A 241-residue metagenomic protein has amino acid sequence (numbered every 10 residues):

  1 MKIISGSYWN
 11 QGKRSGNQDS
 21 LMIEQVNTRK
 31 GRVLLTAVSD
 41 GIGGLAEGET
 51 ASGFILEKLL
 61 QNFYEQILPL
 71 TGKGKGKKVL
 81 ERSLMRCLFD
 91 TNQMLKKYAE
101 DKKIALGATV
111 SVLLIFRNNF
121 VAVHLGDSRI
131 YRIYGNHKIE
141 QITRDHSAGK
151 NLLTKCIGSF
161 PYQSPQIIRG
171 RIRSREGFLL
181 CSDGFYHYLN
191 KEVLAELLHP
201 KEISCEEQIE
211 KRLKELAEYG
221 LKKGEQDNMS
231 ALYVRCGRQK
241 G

Functional and structural regions predicted by a protein language model:
M1-G241: PP2C/PPM-type serine/threonine phosphatase catalytic domain
